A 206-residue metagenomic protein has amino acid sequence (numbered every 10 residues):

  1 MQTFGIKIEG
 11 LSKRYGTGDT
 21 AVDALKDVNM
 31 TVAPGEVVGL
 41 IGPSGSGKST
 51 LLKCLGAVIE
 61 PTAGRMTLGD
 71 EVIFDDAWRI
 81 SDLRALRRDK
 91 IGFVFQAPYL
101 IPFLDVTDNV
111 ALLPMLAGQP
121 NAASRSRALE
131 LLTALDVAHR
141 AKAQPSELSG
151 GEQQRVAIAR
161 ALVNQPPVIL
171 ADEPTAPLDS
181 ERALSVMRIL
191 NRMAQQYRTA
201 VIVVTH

Functional and structural regions predicted by a protein language model:
F4-T205: ABC family nucleotide-binding domain
